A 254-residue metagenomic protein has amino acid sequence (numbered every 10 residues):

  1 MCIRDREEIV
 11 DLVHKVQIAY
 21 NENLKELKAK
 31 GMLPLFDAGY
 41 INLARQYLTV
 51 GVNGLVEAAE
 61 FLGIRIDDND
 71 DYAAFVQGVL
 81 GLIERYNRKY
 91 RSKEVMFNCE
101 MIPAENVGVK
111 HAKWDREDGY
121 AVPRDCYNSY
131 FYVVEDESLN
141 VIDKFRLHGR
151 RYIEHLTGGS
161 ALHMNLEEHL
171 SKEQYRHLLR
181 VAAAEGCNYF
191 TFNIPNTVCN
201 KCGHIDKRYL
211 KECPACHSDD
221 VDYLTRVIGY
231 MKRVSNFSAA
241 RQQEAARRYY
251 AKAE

Functional and structural regions predicted by a protein language model:
M1-D5: Conserved small/polar residues in nucleotide/adenosyl-binding loops
K15-N140, L147-G149: Catalytic cofactor-binding cores of redox enzymes
F61, A246-A251: Metallocofactor- and cofactor-centric catalytic cores in central/energy metabolism, strongly enriched
M96, A161, N196, L210 (+1 more regions): Residues immediately within or flanking Cys/His clusters that coordinate Zn2+ in small zinc-binding modules
N106-V109, D115-V198, L224: Catalytic alpha/beta core of large soluble enzyme barrels
C199-C202, C213-C216: Short cysteine-rich clusters marking metal-coordination/redox-active sites
R208-Y209, D222-Y223: Short, non-ligating residues that shape and space the ligands of small metal-coordination modules and catalytic
